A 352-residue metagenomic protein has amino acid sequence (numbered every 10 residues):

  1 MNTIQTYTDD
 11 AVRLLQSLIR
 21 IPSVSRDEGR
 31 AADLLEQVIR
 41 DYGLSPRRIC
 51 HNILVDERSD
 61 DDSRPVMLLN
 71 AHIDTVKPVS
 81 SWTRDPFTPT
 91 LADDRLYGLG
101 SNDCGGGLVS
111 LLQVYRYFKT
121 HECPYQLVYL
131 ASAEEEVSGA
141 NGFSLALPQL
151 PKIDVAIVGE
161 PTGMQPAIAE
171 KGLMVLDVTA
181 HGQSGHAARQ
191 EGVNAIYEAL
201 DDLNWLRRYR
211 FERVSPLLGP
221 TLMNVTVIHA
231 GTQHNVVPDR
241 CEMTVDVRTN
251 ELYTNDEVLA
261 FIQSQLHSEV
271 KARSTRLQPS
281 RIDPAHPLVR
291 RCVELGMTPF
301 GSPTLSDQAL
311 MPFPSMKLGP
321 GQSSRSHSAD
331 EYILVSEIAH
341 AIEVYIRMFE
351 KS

Functional and structural regions predicted by a protein language model:
M1-P78, R240-T244, V258-F261, V335-A339 (+1 more regions): N-terminal helical capping/dimerization or prosegment-like subdomains of hydrolases acting on amide or phosphate bonds
T6, I168, D177-S352: Metal-dependent amide/peptide-bond hydrolase catalytic core, centered on the "pita-bread" metallohydrolase fold
L35, L108-F118, A146, A199-D202 (+2 more regions): Buried hydrophobic packing segments
R40-S45, C50-H51, S63-R64, T120-P124 (+4 more regions): Short glycine/proline-enriched coil/turn segments at helix->beta-strand junctions
S45-I49, A140, G159, M223-I228 (+1 more regions): Short gly/ser/thr-rich secondary-structure transition/capping motifs
R64-V128: Active-site metal-coordination/substrate-binding segment of hydrolases, especially metallo-dependent peptidases
M67-L69, L130, V155-I157, M316-L318: Hydrophobic/aromatic beta-strand patches that form the interior of the parallel beta-sheet core in alpha/beta enzyme
V109-V175, T179: Acidic/histidine-rich catalytic neighborhood of metal-dependent amide-processing enzymes
